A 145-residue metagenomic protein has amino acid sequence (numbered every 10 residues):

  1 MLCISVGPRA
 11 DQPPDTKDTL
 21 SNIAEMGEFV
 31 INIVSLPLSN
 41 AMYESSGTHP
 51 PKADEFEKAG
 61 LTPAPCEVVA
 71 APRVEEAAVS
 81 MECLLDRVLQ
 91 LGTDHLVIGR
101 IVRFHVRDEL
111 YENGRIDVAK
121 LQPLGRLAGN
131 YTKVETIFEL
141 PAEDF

Functional and structural regions predicted by a protein language model:
M1-F145: Basic, polyanion-binding surface patches
